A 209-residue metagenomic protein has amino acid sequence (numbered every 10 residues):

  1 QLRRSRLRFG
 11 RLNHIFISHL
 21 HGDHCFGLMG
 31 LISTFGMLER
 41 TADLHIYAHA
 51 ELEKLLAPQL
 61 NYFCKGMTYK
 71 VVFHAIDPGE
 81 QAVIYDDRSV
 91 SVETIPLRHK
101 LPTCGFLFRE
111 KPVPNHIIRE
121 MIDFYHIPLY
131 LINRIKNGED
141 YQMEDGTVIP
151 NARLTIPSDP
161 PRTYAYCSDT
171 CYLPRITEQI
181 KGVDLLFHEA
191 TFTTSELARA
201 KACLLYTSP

Functional and structural regions predicted by a protein language model:
Q1-Y47, A75-D77: Active-site metal-binding motif and surrounding structural segment of the metallo-beta-lactamase
R11, K181-G182: Alpha-helix C-terminal capping/helix-to-coil transition sites in glycosyltransferase folds
N13-L20, H49, A165-S168, F187-E189: Active-site neighborhood of phospho(di)ester-bond hydrolases with catalytic His/Asp-centered motifs
R40-D77: Active-site neighborhood of divalent metal-dependent phosphoester bond hydrolases
Y85-Y166, T170-Q179, L185-F187: Active-site-proximal loop/helix segment associated with metal-binding centers of metalloenzymes
T194-R199: A short acidic, helix-capping loop that chelates divalent metal ions and anchors anionic groups
A202-C203: Helical hairpin unit composed of two closely spaced alpha helices linked by a short loop
Y206-P209: Conserved small/polar residues in nucleotide/adenosyl-binding loops
